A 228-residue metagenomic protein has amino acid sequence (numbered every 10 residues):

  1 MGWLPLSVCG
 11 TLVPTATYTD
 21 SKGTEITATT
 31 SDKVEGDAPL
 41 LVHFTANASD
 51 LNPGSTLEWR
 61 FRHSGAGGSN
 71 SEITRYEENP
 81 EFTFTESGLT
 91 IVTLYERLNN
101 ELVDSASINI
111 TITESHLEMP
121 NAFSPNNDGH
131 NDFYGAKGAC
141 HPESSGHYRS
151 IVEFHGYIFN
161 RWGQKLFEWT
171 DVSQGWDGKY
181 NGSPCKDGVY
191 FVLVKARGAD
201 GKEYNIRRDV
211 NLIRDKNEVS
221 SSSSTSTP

Functional and structural regions predicted by a protein language model:
M1-N121, P125-G129, D209, N217-P228: Extracellular/lumenal mature domains of secreted and surface-exposed proteins
A38-T45, I110-P228: Short loop/turn motifs at secondary-structure boundaries
